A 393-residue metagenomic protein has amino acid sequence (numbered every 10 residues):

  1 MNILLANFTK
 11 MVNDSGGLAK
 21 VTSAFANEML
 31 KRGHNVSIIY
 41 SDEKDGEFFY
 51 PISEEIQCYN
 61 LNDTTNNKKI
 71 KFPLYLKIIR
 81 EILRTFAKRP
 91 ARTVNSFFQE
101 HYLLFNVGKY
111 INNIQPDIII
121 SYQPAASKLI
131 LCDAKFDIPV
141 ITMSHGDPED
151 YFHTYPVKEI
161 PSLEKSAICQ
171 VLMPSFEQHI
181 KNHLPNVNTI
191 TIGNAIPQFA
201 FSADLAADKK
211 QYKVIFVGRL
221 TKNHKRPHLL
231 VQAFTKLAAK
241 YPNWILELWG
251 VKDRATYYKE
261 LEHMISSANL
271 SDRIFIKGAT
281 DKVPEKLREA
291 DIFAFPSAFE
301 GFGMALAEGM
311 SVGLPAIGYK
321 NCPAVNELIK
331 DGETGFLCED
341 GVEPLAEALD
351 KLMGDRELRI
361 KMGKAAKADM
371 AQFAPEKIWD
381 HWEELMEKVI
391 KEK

Functional and structural regions predicted by a protein language model:
G16-A24, Y212, T221-A239, K259: A conserved mid-protein helix/loop that constitutes part of the nucleotide-sugar donor-binding site
I39-D45, V217, I245-K259: Glycosyltransferase donor-sugar binding loop
K128-L131, K165-T191, I196, A200: A short, active-site helix/loop in glycosyltransferases that binds the activated sugar's phosphate group
D150-T154, K181, G193-Y212: Acidic anion/phosphate-binding donor-loop and adjacent secondary structure in glycosyltransferase catalytic cores
G250, K259-G278: Nucleotide-activated donor-binding/catalytic signature segment of Leloir-type glycosyltransferases, i.e., the conserved
A279, A298: Aromatic "clamp/platform" in nucleotide-sugar-dependent glycosyltransferases that forms part of the donor/acceptor
P315-Y319: Short hydrophobic beta-strand element within catalytic cores of glycosyltransferases and related nucleotide-activated
K320, K330-E343, K351-R356, A371: Conserved acidic donor-binding segment of nucleotide-sugar-dependent glycosyltransferases
